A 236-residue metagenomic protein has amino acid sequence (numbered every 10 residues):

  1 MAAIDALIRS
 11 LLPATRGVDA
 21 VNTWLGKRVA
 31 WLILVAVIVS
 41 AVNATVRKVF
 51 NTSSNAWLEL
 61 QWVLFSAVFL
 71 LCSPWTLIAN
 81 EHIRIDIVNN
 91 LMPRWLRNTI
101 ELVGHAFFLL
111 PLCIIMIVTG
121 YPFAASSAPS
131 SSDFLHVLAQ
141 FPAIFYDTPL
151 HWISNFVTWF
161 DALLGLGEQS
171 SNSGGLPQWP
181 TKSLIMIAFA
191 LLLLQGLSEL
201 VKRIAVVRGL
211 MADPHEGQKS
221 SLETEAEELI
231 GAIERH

Functional and structural regions predicted by a protein language model:
M1-H236: Alpha-helical transmembrane segments and membrane-interface helix-loop junctions in multi-pass membrane proteins
